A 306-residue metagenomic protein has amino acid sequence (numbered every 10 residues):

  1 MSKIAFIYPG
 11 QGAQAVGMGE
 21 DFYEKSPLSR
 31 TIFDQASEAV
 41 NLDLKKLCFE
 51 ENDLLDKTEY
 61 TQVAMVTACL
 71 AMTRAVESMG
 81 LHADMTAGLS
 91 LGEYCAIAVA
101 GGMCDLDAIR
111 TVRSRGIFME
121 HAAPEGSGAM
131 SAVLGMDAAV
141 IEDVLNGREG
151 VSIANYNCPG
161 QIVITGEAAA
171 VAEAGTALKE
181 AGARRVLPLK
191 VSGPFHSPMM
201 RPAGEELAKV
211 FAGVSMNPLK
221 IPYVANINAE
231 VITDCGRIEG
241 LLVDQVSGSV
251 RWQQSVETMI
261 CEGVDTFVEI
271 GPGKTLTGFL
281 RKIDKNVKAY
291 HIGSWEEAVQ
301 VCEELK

Functional and structural regions predicted by a protein language model:
M1-A5, G213-N226, V231, G240 (+3 more regions): Cys-dependent protein tyrosine phosphatase-like superfamily
S2-V140, R185, L189, T266-E296: FabD-like malonyl-/acyl-CoA
Q11-A13, E38-V40, A100-S247: Alpha/beta catalytic cores of group-transfer enzymes, especially the acyltransferase/condensing modules of polyketide
C48, L145, G175, L280 (+1 more regions): Short, flexible helix/strand-to-coil boundary loops that buttress conserved ligand/catalytic motifs in alpha/beta
A64-L70, Q245-W252: A short, flexible low-complexity segment enriched in Lys/Arg and Gly/Pro that occurs in N-terminal basic tails
E77, K179, I260-G263: Non-catalytic positions within long, well-ordered alpha-helices that form the structural scaffold/packing of enzyme
